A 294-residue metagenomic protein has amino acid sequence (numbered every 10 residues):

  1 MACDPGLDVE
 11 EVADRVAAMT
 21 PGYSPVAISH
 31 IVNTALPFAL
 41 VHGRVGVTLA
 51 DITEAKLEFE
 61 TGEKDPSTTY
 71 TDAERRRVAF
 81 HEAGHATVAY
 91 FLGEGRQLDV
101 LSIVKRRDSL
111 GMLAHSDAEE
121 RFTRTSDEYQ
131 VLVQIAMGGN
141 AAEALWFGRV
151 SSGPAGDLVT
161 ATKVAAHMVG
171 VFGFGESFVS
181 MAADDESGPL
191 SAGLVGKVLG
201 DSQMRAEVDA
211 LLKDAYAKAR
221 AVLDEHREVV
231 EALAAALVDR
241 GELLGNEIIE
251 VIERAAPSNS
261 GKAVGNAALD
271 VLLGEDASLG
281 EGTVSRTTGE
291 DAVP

Functional and structural regions predicted by a protein language model:
M1, A18-M19, T34, E58-T61 (+4 more regions): Residues within well-ordered alpha-helical secondary structure of globular protein domains
M1-D51, G62, A136-A144, V171-M181: Conserved C-terminal "switch" segment of AAA+ ATPases
A2-P5, P21, P25, P37 (+5 more regions): Proline-rich intrinsically disordered, low-complexity coils
D8, D65-P66, D224-E225: Hydrophobic alpha-helical segments with strong N-terminal bias
V12, F38-G93, Q97: Conserved catalytic-core segments of large NTP-driven translation/proteostasis enzymes
A17, T53-K56, Q134, I249: Conserved protein kinase catalytic domain
A18, H30-N33, E54, E82 (+2 more regions): Generic recognition of well-ordered alpha-helical segments within structured catalytic/regulatory domains
A73-F80, A86-P294: Soluble catalytic regions of large protease machineries
